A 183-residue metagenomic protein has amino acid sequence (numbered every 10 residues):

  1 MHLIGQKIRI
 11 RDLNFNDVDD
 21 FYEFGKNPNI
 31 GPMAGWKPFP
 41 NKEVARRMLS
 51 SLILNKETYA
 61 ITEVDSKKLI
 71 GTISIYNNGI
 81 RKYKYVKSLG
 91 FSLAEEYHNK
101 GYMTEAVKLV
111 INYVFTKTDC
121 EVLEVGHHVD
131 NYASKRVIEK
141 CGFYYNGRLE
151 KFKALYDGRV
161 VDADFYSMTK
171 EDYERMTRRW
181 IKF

Functional and structural regions predicted by a protein language model:
M1-N27, T58, T62-F183: Acyl-donor (CoA/ACP) binding surface of acyl/acetyltransferases
N29-S50: Conserved GNAT-fold acetyl-CoA-binding loop/helix
L49-A60: A short helix-loop-beta-strand connector motif used in the catalytic cores of GNAT acetyltransferases and, in some
